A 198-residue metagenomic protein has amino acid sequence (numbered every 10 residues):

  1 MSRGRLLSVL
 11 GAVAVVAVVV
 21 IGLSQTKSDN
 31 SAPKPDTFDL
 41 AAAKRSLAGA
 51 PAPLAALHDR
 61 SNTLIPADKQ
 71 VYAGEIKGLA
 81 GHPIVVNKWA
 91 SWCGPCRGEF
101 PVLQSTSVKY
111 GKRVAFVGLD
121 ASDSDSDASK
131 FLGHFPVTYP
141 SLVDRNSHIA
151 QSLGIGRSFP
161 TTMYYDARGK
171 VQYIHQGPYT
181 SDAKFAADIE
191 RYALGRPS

Functional and structural regions predicted by a protein language model:
M1-P66, S198: N-terminal targeting signals for export/organelle localization
H58-D59, G98, V108-K109, V114-N146: Conserved segment of the thioredoxin-like fold in thiol-based oxidoreductases
H58-T63, W92, V117-G118, Q176: Second-shell loop/turn segments in exported
D59-I84: A short beta-strand-turn-helix
K69-I76, F100-S107, D125-L132, A150 (+2 more regions): Extracytoplasmic/secreted envelope proteins and their assembly/folding machinery, especially bacterial periplasmic
V85-V86, F116, T162: Hydrophobic beta-strand anchors of alpha/beta hydrolase catalytic cores
K88-S105: Conserved redox-active cysteine motifs that mediate thiol-disulfide chemistry, especially di-cysteine Cys-X(1-2)-Cys
K130-T138, R145-P197: Thiol/disulfide oxidoreductase modules built on the thioredoxin-like
